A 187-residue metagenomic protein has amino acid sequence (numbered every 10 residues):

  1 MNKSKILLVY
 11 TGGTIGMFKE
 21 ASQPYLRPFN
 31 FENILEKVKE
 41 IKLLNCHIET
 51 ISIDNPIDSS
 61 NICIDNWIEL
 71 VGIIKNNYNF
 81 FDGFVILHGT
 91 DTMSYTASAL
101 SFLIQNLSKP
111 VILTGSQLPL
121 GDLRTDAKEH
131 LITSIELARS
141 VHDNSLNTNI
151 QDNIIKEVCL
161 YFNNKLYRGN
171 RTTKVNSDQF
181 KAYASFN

Functional and structural regions predicted by a protein language model:
M1-N187: Active-site histidine-anchored catalytic micro-motif
